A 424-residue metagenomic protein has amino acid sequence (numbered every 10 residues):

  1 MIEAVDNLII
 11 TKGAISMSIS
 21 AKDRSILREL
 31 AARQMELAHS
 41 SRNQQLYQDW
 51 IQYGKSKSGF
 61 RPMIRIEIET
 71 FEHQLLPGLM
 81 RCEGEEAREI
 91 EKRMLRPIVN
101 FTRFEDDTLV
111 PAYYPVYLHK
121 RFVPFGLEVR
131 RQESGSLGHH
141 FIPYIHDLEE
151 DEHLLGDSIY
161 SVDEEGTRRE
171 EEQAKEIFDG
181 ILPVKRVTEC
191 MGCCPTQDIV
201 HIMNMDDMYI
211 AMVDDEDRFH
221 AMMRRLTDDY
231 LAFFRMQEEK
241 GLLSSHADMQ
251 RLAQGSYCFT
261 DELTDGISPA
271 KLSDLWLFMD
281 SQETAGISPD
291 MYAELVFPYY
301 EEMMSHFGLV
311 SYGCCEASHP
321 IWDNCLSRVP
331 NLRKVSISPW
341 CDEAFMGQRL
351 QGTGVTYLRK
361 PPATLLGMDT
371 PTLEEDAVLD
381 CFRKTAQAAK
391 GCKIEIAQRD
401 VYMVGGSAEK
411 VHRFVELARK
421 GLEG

Functional and structural regions predicted by a protein language model:
I2-I68, E83, T108-V110, I159-G424: Active-site loop segments of alpha/beta catalytic cores
K55-L127: An N-terminal, globular interaction/scaffold subdomain
R121-L148: A contiguous, low-structure linker/loop signature
H139-R168: A gly/proline- and charged-residue-enriched helix-loop-helix capping module
